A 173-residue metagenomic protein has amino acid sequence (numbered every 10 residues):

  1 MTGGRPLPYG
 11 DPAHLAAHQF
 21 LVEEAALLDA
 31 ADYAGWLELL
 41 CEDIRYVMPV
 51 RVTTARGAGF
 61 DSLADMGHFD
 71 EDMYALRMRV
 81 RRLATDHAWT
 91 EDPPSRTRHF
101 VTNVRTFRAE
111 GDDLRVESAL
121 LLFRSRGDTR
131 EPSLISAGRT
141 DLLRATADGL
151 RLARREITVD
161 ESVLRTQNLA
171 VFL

Functional and structural regions predicted by a protein language model:
M1-E42, T54: Short, low-complexity N-terminal intrinsically disordered segments enriched in polar/charged residues
L7, D11, L63-D70, R130: Charge-dense, low-complexity intrinsically disordered segments
L15-Q19, G67, Y74, L134: A generic "alpha-helical surface" signal
Q19, T97-H99, S136: Short solvent-exposed loop/turn micro-motifs enriched in small/polar/acidic residues
E23-A26, H87-P94, G127-D128: Short helix-to-loop capping/linker segments positioned immediately adjacent to catalytic or ligand/cofactor-binding
E24, W36, L76, V116 (+1 more regions): Hydrophobic pocket/interface hotspot
E42-A119: A solvent-exposed, acidic/Ser-Thr-rich amphipathic alpha-helical stretch
R105-L173: A beta-strand edge to alpha-helix "cap/lid" segment located at domain peripheries
